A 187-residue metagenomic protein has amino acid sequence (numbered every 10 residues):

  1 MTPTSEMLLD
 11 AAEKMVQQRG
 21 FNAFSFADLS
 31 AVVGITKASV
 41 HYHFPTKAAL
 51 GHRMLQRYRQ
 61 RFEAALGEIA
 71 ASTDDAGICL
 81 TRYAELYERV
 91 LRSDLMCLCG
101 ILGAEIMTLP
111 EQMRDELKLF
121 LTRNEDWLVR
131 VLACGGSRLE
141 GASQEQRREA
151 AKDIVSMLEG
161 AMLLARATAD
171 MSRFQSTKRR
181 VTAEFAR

Functional and structural regions predicted by a protein language model:
M7, A11-A49, R53: Helix-turn-helix
R53, G67-L95, A142, R147-I154: Hydrophobic alpha-helical connector segments
Q56-F62: Short, basic, alpha-helical segments at the C-terminal edge of helix-turn-helix-like DNA-binding modules
T73-D74, P110-E111, L121-A151, F185-R187: Hydrophobic alpha-helical bundle segments that form small-molecule/ligand-binding pockets
T81, K118, V129, K152-V155 (+1 more regions): Conserved terminal C-lobe alpha helix of the protein kinase catalytic domain
V90, V155-R173, E184-R187: Amphipathic C-terminal alpha-helical segment
R92-D115: Amphipathic alpha-helical segments used for helix-helix packing
